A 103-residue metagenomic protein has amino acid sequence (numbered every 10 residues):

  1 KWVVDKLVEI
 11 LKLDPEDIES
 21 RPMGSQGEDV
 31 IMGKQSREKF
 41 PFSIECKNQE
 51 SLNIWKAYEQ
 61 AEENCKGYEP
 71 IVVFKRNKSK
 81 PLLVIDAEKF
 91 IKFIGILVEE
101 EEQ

Functional and structural regions predicted by a protein language model:
K1-Q103: Catalytic phosphate/metal-binding cores of nucleic-acid and nucleotide-processing enzymes, i.e., regions that mediate
